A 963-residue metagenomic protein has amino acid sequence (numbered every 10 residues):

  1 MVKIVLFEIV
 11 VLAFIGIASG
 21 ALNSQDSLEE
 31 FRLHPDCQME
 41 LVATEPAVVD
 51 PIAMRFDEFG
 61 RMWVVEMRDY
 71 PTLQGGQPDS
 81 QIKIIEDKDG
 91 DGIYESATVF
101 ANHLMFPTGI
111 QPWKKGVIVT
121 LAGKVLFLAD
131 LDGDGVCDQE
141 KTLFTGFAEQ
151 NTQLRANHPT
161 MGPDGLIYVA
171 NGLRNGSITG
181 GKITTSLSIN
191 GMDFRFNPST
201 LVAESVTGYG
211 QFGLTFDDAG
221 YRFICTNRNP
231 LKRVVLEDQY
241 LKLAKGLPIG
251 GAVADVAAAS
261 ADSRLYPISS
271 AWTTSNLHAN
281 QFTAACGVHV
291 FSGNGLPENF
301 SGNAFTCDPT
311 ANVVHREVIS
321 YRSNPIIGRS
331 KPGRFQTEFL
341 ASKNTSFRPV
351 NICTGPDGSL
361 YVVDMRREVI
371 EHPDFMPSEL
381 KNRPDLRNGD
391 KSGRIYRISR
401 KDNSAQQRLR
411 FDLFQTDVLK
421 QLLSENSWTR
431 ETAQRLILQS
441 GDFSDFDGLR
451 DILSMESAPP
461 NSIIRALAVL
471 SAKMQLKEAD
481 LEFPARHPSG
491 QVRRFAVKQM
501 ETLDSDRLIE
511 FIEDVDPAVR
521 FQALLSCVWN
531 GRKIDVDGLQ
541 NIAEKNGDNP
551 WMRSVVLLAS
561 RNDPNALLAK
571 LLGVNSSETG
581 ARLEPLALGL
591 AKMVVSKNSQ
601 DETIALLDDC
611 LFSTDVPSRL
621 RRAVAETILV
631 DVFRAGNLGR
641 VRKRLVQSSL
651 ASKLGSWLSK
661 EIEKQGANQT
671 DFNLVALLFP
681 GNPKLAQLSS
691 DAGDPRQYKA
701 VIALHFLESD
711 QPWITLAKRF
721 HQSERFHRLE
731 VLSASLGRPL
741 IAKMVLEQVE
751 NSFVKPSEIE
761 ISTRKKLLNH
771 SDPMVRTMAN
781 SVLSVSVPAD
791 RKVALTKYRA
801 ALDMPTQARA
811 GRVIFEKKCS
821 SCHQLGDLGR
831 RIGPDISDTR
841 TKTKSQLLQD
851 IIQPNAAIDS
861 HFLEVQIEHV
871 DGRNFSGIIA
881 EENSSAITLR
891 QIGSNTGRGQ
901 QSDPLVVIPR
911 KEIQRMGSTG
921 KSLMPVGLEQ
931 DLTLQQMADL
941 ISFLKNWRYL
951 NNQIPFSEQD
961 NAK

Functional and structural regions predicted by a protein language model:
M1-V2: N-terminal secretory signal peptides that target proteins for export/translocation
V5-I17: Bacterial N-terminal signal peptides
G20-K420, W428, L436-Q439, D827 (+4 more regions): Beta-propeller domains with acidic blade repeats across secreted/periplasmic ectodomains and cytosolic WD/CNH propellers
M105, D130, P198, E544 (+11 more regions): Sec-exported extracytoplasmic/periplasmic mature domains
M161, D694, R725, P739 (+9 more regions): Short flexible coil/turn linkers enriched for glycine and charged/polar residues that connect secondary-structure
G287, S359, G393-R394, V813-D827 (+6 more regions): C-type cytochrome heme c attachment motif
D385-K391, I398-I814, I832, T839 (+3 more regions): Long, ordered, helix-rich scaffold segments
A789-P805, A857-K963: Flexible coil segments in periplasmic/lumen-exposed cytochrome c-class electron-transfer proteins
